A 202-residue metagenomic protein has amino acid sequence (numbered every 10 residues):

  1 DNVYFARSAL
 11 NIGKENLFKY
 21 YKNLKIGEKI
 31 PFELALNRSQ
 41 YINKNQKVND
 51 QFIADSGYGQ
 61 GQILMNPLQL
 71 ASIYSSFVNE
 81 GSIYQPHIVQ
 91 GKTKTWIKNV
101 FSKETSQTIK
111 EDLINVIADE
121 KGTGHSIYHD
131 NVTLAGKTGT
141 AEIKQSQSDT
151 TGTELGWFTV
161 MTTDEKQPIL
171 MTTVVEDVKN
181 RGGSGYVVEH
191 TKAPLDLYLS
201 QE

Functional and structural regions predicted by a protein language model:
D1-V175: Beta-lactam-recognizing serine transpeptidase/beta-lactamase-like catalytic domain environment
I12-G13, V178-K179, Q201: Noncatalytic linker/hinge segments flanking ATPase motor cores
K94-I97, V188-E202: Short, gly/Ser/Thr-rich active-site loops of penicillin-recognizing serine hydrolases
E176-E189: A short acidic/glycine-rich loop-to-helix N-cap element
